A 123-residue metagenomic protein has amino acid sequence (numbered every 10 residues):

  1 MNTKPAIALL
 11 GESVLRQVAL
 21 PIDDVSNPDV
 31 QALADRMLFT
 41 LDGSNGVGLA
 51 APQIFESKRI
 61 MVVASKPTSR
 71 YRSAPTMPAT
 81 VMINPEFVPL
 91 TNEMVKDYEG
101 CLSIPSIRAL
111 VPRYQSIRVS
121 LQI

Functional and structural regions predicted by a protein language model:
M1-I123: Positively charged
